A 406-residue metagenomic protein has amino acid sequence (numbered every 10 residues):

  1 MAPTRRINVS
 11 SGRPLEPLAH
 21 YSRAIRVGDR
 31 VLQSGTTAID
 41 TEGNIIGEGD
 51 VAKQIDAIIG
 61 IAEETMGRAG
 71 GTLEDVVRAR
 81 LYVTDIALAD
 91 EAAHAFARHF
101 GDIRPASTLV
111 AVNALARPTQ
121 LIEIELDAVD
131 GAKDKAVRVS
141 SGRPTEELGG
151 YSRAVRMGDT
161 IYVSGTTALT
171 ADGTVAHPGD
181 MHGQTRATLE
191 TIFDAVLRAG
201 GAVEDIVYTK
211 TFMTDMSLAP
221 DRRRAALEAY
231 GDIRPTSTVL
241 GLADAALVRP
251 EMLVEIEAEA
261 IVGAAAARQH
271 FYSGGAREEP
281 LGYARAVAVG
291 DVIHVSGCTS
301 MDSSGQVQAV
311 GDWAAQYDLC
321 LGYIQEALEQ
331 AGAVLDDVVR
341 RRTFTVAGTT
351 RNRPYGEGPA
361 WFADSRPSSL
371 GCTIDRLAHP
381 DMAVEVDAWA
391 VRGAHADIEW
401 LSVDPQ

Functional and structural regions predicted by a protein language model:
M1-G60, E64-R78, V83-Y208, M213-V339 (+1 more regions): N-terminal presequence-like segments and the immediate start of the first folded domain
